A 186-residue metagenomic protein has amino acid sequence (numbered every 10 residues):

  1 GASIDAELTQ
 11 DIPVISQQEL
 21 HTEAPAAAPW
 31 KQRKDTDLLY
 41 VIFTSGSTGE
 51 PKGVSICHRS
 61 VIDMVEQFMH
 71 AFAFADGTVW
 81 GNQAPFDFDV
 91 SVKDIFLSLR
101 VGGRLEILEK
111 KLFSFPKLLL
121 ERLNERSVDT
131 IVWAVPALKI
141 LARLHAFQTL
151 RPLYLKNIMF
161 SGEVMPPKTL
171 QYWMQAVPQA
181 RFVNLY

Functional and structural regions predicted by a protein language model:
G1-L20: Structural core segment of the AMP-binding/adenylate-forming
Q17, E23-Y186: Motif- and composition-driven signal specific to adenylation
